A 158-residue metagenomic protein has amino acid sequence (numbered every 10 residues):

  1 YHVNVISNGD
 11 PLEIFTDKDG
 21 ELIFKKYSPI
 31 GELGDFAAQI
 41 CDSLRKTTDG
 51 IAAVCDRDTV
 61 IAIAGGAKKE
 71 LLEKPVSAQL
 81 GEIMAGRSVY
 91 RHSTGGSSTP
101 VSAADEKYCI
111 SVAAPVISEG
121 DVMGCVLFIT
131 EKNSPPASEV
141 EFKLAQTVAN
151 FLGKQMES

Functional and structural regions predicted by a protein language model:
Y1-V5: Short beta-strand-centered segments at strand-helix junctions
D10, T16-Y27: Short, basic amphipathic alpha-helical segments that act as recognition/interaction helices in nucleic-acid-binding
G20, V116-V126: Short hydrophobic/glycine-rich mini-motifs in sensory/regulatory modules that couple input to downstream signaling
I30-E32, A38-D105: Structured interaction and signal-relay segments at domain junctions
G31-S43, E73-E82, Y90, C125-S158: Juxtadomain coupling helices with adjacent low-complexity linkers
D105-I117: A short beta-strand signature within small-molecule sensing/ligand-binding domains used in signal transduction
